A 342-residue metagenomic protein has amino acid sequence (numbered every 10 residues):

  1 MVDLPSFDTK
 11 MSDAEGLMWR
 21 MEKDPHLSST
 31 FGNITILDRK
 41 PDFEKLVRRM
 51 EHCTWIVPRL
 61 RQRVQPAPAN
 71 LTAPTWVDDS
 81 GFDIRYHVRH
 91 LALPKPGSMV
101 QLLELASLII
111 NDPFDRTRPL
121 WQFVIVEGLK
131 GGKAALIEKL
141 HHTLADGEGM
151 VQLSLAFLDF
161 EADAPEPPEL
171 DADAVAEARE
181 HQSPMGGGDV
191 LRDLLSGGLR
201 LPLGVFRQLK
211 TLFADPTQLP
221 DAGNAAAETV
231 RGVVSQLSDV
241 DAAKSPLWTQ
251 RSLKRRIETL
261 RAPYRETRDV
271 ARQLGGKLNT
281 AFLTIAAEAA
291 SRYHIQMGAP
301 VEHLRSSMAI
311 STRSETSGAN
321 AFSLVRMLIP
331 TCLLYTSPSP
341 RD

Functional and structural regions predicted by a protein language model:
M1-A14, K23, T30-S337: Soluble acyl-CoA-dependent acyltransferase catalytic core bearing the H(X)4D motif
P338-D342: A short, hydrophobic C-terminal helix/tail in secreted or cell-surface proteins
